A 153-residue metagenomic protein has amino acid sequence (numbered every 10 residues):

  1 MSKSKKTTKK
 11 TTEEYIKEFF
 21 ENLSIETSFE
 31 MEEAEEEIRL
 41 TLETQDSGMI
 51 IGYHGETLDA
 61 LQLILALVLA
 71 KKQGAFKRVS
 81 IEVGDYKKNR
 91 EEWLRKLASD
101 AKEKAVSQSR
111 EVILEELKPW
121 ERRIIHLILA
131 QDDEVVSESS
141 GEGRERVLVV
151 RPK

Functional and structural regions predicted by a protein language model:
M1-K153: RNA-contacting regions in translation and RNA-metabolism proteins, encompassing KH/S1 modules where present
